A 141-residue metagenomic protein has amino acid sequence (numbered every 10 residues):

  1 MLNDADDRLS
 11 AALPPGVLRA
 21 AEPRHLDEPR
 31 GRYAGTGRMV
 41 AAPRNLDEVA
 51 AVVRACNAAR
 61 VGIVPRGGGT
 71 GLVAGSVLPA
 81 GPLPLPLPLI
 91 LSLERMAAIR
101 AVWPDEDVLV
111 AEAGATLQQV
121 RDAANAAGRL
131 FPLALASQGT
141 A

Functional and structural regions predicted by a protein language model:
M1-R54, G71-D107, D122, A136-A141: N-terminal flexible segment immediately upstream of the FAD-binding catalytic core in FAD-dependent oxidoreductases
A59, D105, A126-A127: Structured helix-beta-strand junction loops
A59-V61, L87: Short coil/turn segments at beta-strand junctions that form active-site/ligand-binding loops
V61-G62, L130: Residue-level detector of anion-binding/catalytic polar loops
P65-G69, A113, L135-S137: Glycine-rich, histidine-containing beta strand-loop boundary motifs that form or position
A115-Q119, A123-R129, L133-A141: Hydrophobic, small-residue-rich alpha-helical packing segments that form membrane-like cores
